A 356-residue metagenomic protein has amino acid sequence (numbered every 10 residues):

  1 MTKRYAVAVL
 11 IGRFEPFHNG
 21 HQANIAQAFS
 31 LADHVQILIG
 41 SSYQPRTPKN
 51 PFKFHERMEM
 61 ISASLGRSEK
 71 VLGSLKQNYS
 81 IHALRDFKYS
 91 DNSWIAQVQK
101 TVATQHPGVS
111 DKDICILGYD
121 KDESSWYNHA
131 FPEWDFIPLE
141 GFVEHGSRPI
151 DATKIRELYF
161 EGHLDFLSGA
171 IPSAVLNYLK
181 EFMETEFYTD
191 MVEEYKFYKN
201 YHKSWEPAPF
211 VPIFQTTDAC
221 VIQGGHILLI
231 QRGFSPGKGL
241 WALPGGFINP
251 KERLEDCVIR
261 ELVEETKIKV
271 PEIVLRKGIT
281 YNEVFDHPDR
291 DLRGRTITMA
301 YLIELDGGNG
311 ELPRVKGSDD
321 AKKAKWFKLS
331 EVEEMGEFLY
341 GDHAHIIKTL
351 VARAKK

Functional and structural regions predicted by a protein language model:
M1-S204: Nucleotidyltransferase catalytic core that binds NTPs
K3, P212-F214, I222, S235-P236 (+2 more regions): A generic fold-level signal
S41-P45, P236, V332: A short, flexible beta-alpha/helix-coil linker loop
G118-D122, R232-G233, M299: Short, well-ordered beta-to-alpha junction loops that form the rim of enzyme active sites and present histidine/acidic
F131, F247-I346, R353-A354: Unchanged
A152, F214-D218, T296-A300: Short hydrophobic/aromatic beta-strand or adjacent loop that forms the aromatic wall/cage of a ligand/substrate-binding
F197-L243, V270, L305: N-terminal strand-loop-strand
